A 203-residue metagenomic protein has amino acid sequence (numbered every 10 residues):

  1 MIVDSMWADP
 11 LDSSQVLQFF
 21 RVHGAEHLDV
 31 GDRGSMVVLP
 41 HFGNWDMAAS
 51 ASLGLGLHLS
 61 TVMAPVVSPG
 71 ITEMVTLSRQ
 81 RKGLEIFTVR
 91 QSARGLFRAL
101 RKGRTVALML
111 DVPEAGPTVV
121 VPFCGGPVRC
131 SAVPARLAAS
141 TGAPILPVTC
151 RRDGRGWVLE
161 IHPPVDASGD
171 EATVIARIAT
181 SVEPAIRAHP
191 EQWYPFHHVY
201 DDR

Functional and structural regions predicted by a protein language model:
M1-L39, T72-T76, R81-G83, L159: Membrane-anchoring hydrophobic helices of lipid-metabolizing enzymes
Q18-R21, A25, F42, S68 (+3 more regions): A conditional alpha-helix N-cap/helix-loop micro-motif detector
D29-G31, G54-L55, R90-R203: Non-catalytic C-terminal accessory region of glycerolipid acyltransferases and related lyso-lipid remodeling enzymes
M36, S60, P144-L146: A structural signal for isolated positions on well-ordered beta-strands in alpha/beta enzyme cores
P40-W45, P65-V67, C150-G154: Short glycine-enriched loops at secondary-structure junctions
N44-M47, R94-L96: Short, well-ordered alpha-helical microsegments
W45-M47, G54-A64: Membrane-embedded segments
S60-R94, V106, P117: Short, conserved active-site entrance elements at the starts or edges of catalytic domains
